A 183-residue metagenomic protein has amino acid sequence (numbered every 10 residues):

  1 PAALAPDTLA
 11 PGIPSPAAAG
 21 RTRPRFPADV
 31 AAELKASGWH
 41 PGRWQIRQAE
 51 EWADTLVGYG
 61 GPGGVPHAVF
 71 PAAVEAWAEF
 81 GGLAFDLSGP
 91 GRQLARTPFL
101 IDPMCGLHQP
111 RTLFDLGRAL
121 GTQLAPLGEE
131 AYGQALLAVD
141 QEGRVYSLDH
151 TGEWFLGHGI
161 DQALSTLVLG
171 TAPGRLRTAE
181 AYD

Functional and structural regions predicted by a protein language model:
P1-Q134, T178-D183: A surface-exposed partner-binding patch
V69, Y146, W154-F155: Short, isolated positions in well-ordered beta-strands
G81-L83, G143, G157, P173-G174: Glycine-centered flexibility motif
G128-E130, D140, G159: Structured loops at beta-to-helix junctions and adjacent beta-edge loops in soluble globular domains
A135, G143-Y146: Hydrophobic residues embedded in beta-strands of well-ordered beta-sheets
A135-L137, L156: Short active-site-adjacent structural elements
V139-E142, H150: Short acidic-glycine loop/turn motifs at beta-strand connectors
G152-A181: Compact, glycine/acidic-enriched structural inserts
